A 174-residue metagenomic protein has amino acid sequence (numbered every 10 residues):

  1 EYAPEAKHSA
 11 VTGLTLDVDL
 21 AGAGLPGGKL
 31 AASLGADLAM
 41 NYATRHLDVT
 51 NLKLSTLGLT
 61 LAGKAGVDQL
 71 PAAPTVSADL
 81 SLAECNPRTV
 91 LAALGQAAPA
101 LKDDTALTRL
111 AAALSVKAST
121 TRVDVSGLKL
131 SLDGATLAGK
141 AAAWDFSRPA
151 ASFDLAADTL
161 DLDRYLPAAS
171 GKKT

Functional and structural regions predicted by a protein language model:
E1-A31, G35-D37, Y42-A43, L59-D124 (+1 more regions): Membrane-proximal interfacial segments on either side of biological membranes
S55-L57, S131-D133: Short strand-coil-strand connectors
